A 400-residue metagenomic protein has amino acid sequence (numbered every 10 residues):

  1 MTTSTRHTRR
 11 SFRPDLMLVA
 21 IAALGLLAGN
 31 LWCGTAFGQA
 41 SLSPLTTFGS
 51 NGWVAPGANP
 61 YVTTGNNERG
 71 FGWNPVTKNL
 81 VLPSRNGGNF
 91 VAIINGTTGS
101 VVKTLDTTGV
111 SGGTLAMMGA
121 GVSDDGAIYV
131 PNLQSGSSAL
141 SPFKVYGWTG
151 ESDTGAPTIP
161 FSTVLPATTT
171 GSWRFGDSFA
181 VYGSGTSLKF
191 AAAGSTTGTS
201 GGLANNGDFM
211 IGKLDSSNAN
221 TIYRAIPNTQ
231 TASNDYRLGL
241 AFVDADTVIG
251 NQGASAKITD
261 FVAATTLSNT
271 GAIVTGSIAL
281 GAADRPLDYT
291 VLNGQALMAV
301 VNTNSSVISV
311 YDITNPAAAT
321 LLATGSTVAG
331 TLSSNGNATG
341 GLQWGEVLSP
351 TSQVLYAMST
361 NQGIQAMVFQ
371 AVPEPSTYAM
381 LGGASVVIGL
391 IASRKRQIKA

Functional and structural regions predicted by a protein language model:
A40-A58, V101-G109, D153-T168, A219-T229 (+2 more regions): Beta-propeller fold detector
G57-W73, V110-G121, P131-L133, A167-G183 (+4 more regions): Signature of short aromatic-glycine-proline-rich micro-motifs recurring in repeat-based ectodomains
V76-K78, D125-G126, T186-L188, A245-T247 (+2 more regions): Short coil/turn segments that connect the beta-strands within blades of beta-propeller domains
N86-F90, Q134-A139, S195-L203, A254-K257 (+2 more regions): Short glycine/acidic-enriched loop and turn motifs that connect beta-strands
I94-G99, V145-P157, M210-N220, I258-N269 (+2 more regions): Short loop/turn segments immediately following beta-strands, especially the blade-tip and inter-blade linker loops
G276-T320: Loop/turn-rich, solvent-exposed surfaces of beta-rich toroidal or solenoidal domains
S334-A371: Blade-level signature of beta-propeller repeat domains, shared across WD40, Kelch, NHL, RCC1 and BNR/Asp-box propellers
E374-S393: A short, hydrophobic C-terminal helix/tail in secreted or cell-surface proteins
